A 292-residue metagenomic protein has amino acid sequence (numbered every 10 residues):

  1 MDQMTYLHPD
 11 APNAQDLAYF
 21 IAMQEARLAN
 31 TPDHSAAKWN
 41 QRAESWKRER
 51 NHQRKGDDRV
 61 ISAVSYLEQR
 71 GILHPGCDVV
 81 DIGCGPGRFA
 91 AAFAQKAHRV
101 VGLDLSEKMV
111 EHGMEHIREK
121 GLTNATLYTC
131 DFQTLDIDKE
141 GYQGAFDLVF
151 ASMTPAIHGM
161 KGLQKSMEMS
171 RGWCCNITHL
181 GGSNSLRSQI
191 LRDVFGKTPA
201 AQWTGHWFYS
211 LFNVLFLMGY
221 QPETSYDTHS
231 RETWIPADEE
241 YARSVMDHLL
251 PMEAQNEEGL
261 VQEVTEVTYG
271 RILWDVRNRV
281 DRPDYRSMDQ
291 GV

Functional and structural regions predicted by a protein language model:
D2-L73: Conserved class I S-adenosyl-L-methionine
V80, P86-T134: Class I SAM-dependent methyltransferase SAM/SAH-binding core
T134-Q143: Short conserved loop adjoining the S-adenosyl-L-methionine
F146-K161: A short SAM/SAH-binding and catalytic strip from SAM-dependent methyltransferases
M160-C175: A short glycine-rich, Lys/Arg-flanked "PGG" loop and its adjoining helix->strand segment in the class I
C175-K197: Conserved class I S-adenosyl-L-methionine
T204-G219: Short alpha-helix
E223-V292: Conserved Class I S-adenosyl-L-methionine
